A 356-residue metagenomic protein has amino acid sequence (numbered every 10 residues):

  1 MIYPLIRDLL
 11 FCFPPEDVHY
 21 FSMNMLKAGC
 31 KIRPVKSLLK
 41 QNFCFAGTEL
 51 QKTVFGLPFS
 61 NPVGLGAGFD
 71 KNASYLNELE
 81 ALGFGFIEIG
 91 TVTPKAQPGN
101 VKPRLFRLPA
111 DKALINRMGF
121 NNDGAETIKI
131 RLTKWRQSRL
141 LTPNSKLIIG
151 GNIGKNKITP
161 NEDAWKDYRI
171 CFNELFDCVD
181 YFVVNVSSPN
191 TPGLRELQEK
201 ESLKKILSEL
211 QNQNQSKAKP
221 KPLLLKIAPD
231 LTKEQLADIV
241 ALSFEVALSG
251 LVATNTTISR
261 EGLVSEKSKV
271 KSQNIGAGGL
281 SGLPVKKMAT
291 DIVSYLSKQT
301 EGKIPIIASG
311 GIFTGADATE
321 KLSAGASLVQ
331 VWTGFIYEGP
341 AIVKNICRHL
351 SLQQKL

Functional and structural regions predicted by a protein language model:
I2-K52, N116, N121, L140: An N-cap/entry alpha-helix motif that binds or orients negatively charged groups
K36-F45, S188-S202, L242-G302, I342-V343: Glycine/Thr-rich beta-alpha phosphate-binding loop at enzyme active sites
N72-A81, L231-E245, K298, G302 (+1 more regions): Catalytic cores of alpha/beta
G85-Q97, V186-S188, G250-R260, I312 (+1 more regions): Glycine-rich phosphate-binding active-site loops on the catalytic face of alpha/beta enzymes
G90-L140: A gly/proline- and charged-residue-enriched helix-loop-helix capping module
A96-K112, E261-G276, L328, T333-L356: C-terminal helical cap(s) of enzyme catalytic domains, especially alpha/beta-barrels
I130-L147, N212-A218, S265-N274, R348-L356: Short, basic, low-complexity termini and linkers enriched in Ser/Thr/Gly/Pro that act as targeting/leader peptides
N156-Y168, E196, S202, L224-F244: Active-site glycine- and acidic-residue-rich loops that bind and position anionic ligands or nucleotide-like cofactors
